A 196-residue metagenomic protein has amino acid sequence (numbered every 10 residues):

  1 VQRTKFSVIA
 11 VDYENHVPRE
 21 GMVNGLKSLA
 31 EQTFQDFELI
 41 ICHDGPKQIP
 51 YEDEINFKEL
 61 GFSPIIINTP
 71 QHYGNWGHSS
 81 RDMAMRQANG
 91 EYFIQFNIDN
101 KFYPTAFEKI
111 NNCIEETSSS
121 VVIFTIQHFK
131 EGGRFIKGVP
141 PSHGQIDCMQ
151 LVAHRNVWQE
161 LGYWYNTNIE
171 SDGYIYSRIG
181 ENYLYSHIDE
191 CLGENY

Functional and structural regions predicted by a protein language model:
G21, F102-I110: Acidic donor-diphosphate engagement hotspot in glycosyltransferases and nucleotidyltransferases that stabilizes
N24-D36: Short, acidic, metal-binding catalytic loop of nucleotide-sugar glycosyltransferases
C42-D53: A conserved acidic beta->alpha catalytic loop
P70-A88: Glycine-rich, basic loop-to-helix element that forms the pyrophosphate-binding segment of sugar-nucleotide handling
F93: Short aromatic/hydrophobic "clamp" motif used to bind/position activated sugar donors
N97-K101: The conserved acidic donor/metal-binding loop of glycosyltransferases
F107-I136: Conserved donor NDP-sugar-binding/catalytic core segment of glycosyltransferases
G138-Y196: Conserved nucleotide-sugar donor-binding catalytic segment
